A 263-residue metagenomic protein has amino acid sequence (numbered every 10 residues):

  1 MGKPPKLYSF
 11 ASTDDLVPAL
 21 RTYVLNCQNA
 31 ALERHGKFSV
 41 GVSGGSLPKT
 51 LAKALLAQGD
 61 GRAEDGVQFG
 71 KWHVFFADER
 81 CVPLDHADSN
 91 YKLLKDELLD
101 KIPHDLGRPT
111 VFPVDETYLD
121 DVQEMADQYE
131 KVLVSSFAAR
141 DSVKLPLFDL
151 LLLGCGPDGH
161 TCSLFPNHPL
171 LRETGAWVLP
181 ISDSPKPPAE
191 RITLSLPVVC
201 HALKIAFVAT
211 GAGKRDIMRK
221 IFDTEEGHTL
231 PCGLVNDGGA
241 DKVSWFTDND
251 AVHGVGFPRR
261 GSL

Functional and structural regions predicted by a protein language model:
M1-V40, Q123, Q128: N-terminal glycine-/serine-/threonine-rich phosphate-binding loop
G2-P4, D65-L150: Ligand-binding beta-strand-loop-alpha-helix segment within the catalytic cores of soluble metabolic enzymes
E33-R62: Glycine-rich N-terminal segment of FAD-binding domains in flavoprotein oxidoreductases, spanning the beta-loop-helix
V42-L47, L153-P157, T210: Glycine-rich beta-strand-to-loop/alpha-helix junction loops that act as flexible
K53-V67, K92, D96, P166-G175 (+1 more regions): A glycine- and small-aliphatic-rich helix-loop capping segment at beta-alpha/alpha-beta transitions that lines
D60-H73, I102-D105, L170-L171, P197-A202 (+1 more regions): Short, conserved loop/helix-junction motifs that constitute active-site signature segments in enzyme catalytic cores
L151-P197: Class I SAM-dependent methyltransferase SAM-binding "motif I" and its flanking Rossmann-like core
P197, H201-L263: ATP/nucleoside-binding phosphotransfer catalytic cores, i.e., glycine-rich phosphate-binding loops
